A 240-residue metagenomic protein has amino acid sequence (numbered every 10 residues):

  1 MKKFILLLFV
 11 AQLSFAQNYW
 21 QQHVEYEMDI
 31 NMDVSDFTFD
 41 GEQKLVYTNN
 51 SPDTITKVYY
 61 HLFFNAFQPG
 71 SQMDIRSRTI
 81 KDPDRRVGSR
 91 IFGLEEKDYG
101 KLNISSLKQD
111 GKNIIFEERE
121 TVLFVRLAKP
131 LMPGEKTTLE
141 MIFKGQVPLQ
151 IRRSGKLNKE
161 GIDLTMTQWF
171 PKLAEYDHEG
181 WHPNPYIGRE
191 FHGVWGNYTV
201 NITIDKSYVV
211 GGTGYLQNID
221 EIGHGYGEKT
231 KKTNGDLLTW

Functional and structural regions predicted by a protein language model:
K3-L13: Sec-dependent N-terminal signal peptides
F15-D40: N-terminal, polar/Ser/Thr-rich
Q17, M28-I30, L45, K112-I115 (+2 more regions): Beta-strand-rich interaction surfaces with strong enrichment in secreted/lumenal proteins
Y47-S51: Asparagine-centered strand-capping/turn motif at beta-strand->loop junctions
F64-D74, Y208-G211, H224: Short aromatic-acidic-glycine turn motif
P83-K101, S105, Q109, F116 (+1 more regions): Extended, low-hydrophobicity, Ser/Thr/Pro/Gly-biased non-transmembrane segments
T121-V125, T137: Short strand-edge motifs at loop-to-beta-strand transitions and within beta-strands of extracellular beta-rich domains
M132-M141: Short Pro-Gly-centered flexible turn/kink motifs
